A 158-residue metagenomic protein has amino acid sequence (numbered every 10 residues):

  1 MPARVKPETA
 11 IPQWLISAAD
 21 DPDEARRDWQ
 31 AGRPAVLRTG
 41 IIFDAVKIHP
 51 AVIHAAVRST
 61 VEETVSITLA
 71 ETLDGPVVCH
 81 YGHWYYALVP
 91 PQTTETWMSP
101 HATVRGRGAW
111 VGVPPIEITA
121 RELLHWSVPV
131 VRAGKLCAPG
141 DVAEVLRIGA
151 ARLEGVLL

Functional and structural regions predicted by a protein language model:
M1-Y81, P91-T94, T103-G108, I116-L158: Signature for HUH/AEP ssDNA processing cores
W84: Histidine-centered, metal-coordinating catalytic motifs and their short helical/loop contexts
M98-P100: Short beta-alpha junctions and helix-cap segments that line functional grooves
